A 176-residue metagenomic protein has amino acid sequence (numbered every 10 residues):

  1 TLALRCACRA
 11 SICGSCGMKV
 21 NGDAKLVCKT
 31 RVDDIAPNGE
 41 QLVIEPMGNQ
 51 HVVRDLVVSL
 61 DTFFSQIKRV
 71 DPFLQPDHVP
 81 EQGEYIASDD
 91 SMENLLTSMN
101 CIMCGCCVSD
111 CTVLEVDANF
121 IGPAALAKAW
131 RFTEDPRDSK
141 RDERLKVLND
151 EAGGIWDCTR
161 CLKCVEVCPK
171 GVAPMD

Functional and structural regions predicted by a protein language model:
T1, E40-D176: Ferredoxin-type iron-sulfur electron-transfer modules in oxidoreductases and energy-metabolism complexes
T1-N21: A basic, amphipathic helix-loop patch mediating RNA/tRNA/ribosome contacts
R5, K29-D33, M99: A generic local secondary-structure boundary/capping motif
S11, S15-G17, V27, P37 (+1 more regions): Short active-site-adjacent helix-start/loop capping segments
C16, A24, P174-D176: Short phosphate-engaging motifs
V20-P37, L42-I44: Glycine-rich phosphate/adenylate-binding loop and adjacent beta-alpha elements of nucleotide- or dinucleotide-binding
